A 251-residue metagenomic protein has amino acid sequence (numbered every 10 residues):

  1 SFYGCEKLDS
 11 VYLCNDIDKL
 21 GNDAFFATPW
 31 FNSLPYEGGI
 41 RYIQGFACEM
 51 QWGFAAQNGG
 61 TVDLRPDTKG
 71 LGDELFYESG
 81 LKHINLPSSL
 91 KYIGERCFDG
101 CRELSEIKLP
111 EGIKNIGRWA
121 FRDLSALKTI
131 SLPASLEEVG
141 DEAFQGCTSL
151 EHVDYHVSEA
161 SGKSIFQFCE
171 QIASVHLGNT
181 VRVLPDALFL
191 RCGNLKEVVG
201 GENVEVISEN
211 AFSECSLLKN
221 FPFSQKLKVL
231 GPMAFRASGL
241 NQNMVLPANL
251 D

Functional and structural regions predicted by a protein language model:
S1-Y3, N22-A24, G72-L75, G94-C97 (+6 more regions): Consensus positions within tandem repeat domains that build extended binding/scaffold surfaces
C5-K19, T28-Q44, G53-G70, S79-Y92 (+7 more regions): Structural signature of tandem-repeat unit edges
M50: Alpha-helix-centered segments that form part of catalytic cores
